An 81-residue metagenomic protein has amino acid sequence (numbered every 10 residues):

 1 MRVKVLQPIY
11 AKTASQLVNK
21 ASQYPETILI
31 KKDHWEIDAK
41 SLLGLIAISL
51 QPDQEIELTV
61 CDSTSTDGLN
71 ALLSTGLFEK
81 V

Functional and structural regions predicted by a protein language model:
R2-E36, A47-L50: Compact, glycine-rich, soluble single-domain proteins
S15, N19, Q23, K40-L43 (+2 more regions): Long, contiguous binding/interaction regions
W35, L42-G44, S63: Residue-level signature for short turns and capping positions that connect secondary-structure elements
S49-V81: C-terminal structural segments of small proteins and small subunits
